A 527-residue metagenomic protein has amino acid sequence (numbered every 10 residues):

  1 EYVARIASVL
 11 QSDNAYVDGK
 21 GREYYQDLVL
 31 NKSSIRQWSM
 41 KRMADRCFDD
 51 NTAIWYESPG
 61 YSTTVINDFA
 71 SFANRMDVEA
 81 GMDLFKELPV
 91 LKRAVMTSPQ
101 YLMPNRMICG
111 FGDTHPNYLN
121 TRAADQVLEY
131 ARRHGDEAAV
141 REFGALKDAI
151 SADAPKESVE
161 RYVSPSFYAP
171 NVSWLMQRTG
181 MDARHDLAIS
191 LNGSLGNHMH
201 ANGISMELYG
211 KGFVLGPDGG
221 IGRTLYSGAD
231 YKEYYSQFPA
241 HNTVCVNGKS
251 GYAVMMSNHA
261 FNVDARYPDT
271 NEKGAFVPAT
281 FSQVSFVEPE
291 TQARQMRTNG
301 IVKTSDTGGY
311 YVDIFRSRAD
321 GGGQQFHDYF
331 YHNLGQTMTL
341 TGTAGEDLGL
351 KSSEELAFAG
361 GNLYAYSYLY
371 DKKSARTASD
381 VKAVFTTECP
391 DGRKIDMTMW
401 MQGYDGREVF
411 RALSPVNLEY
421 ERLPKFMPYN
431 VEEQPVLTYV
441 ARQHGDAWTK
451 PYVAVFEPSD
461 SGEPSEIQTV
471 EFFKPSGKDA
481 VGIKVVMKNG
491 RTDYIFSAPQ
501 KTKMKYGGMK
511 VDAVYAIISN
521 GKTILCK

Functional and structural regions predicted by a protein language model:
E1-D18, V65-M82, D125-E142, K147-A154 (+2 more regions): Well-ordered alpha-helical scaffold segments within catalytic/enzyme domains
E1-K92, M96, T114: Aromatic-lined, polymer-binding surfaces characteristic of secreted/periplasmic polysaccharide-degrading enzymes
N31-D49, M181-L187, Y420-E433: Active-site-adjacent bridging/hinge elements
D83-S151: C-terminal, helix-dominated tail/subdomain
R141-L356, D446-W448, A454, P458-S461 (+1 more regions): Catalytic and substrate-binding regions of extracellular carbohydrate-active enzymes, especially polysaccharide lyases
Y329-Y331, M397-Q402, E408, A412-Y420 (+2 more regions): Short, hydrophobic/aromatic-enriched beta-strand segments in well-ordered soluble domains
F330-R407: Polysaccharide-binding surfaces and accessory modules of carbohydrate-active proteins
L340, L437-K450, F456-K527: Non-catalytic terminal regions with compositionally biased, polar/charged low complexity
